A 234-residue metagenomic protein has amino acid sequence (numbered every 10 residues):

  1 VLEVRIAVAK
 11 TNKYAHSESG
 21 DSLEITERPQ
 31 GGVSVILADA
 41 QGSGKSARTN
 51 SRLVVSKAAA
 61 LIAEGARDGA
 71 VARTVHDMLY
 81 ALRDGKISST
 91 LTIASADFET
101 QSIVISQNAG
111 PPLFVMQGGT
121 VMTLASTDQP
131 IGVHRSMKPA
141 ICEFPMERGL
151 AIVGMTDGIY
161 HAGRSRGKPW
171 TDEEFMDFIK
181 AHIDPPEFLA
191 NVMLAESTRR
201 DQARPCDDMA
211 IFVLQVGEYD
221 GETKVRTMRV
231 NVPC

Functional and structural regions predicted by a protein language model:
V1-N12, S17-S19, E27-Q30, A58 (+4 more regions): Intrinsically disordered, low-complexity terminal regulatory regions
L2-D21, H76-A81, P111-E147, T171 (+2 more regions): PP2C/PPM family metal-dependent serine/threonine protein phosphatase catalytic domain, recognizing the conserved
H16-V33, S88-L91, L124-T171, A203: Acidic loop->beta-strand submotif enriched in PP2C/PPM serine/threonine phosphatases
V35-A38, V104-N108, K224-R226: Beta-strand scaffold of nucleotide-dependent catalytic cores
D39-A40, G110, M155-I159, D208: DG-centered beta-turn motif at the end of beta-strands
G42-E64, L150-D201, R226-R229, C234: Active-site-proximal, acidic helix/loop segment immediately C-terminal to a metal-coordinating Asp/Glu
R48-G118, A125, P139, A190-Q215: Catalytic core of PPM/PP2C metal-dependent serine/threonine phosphatase domains
R204-C234: Activation on terminal intrinsically disordered regulatory regions flanking enzyme cores
